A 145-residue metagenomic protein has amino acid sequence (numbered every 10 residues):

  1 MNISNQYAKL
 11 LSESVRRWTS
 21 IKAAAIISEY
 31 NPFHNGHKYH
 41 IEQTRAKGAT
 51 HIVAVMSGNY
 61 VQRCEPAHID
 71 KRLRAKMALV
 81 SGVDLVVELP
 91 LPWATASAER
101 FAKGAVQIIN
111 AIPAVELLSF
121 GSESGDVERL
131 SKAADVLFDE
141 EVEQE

Functional and structural regions predicted by a protein language model:
M1-E145: Nucleotidyltransferase catalytic core that binds NTPs
